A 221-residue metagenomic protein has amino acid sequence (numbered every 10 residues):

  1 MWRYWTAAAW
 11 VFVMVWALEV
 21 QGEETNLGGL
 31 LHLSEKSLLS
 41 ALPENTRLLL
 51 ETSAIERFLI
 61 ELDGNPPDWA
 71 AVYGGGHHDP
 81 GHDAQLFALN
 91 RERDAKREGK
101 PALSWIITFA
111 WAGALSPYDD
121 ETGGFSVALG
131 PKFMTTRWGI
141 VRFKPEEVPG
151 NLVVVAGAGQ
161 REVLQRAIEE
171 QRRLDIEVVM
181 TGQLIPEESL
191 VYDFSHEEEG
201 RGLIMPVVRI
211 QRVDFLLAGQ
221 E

Functional and structural regions predicted by a protein language model:
M1-Y4: Positively charged n-region of N-terminal signal peptides that target proteins for export
A7-W16: Bacterial N-terminal signal peptides
W16-G22: Sec/Tat signal peptide C-region and signal peptidase I cleavage site
G22-E221: OB-fold and OB-like single-stranded nucleic-acid-recognition modules and their adjacent interaction interfaces
